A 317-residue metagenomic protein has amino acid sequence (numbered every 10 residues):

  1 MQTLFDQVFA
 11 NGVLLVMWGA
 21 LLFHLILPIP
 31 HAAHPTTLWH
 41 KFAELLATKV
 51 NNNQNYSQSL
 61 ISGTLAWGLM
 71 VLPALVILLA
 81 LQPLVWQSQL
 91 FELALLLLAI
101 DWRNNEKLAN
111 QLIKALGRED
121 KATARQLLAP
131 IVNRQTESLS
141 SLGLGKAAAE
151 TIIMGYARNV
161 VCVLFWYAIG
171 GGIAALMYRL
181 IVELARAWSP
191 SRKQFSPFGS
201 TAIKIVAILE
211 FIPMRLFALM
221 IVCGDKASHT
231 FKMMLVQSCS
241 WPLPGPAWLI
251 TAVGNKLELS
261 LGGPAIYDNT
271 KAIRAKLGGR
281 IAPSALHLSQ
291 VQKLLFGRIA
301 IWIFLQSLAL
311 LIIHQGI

Functional and structural regions predicted by a protein language model:
M1-I317: Hydrophobic N-terminal alpha-helices or hydrophobic patches in metabolic proteins across all domains of life
